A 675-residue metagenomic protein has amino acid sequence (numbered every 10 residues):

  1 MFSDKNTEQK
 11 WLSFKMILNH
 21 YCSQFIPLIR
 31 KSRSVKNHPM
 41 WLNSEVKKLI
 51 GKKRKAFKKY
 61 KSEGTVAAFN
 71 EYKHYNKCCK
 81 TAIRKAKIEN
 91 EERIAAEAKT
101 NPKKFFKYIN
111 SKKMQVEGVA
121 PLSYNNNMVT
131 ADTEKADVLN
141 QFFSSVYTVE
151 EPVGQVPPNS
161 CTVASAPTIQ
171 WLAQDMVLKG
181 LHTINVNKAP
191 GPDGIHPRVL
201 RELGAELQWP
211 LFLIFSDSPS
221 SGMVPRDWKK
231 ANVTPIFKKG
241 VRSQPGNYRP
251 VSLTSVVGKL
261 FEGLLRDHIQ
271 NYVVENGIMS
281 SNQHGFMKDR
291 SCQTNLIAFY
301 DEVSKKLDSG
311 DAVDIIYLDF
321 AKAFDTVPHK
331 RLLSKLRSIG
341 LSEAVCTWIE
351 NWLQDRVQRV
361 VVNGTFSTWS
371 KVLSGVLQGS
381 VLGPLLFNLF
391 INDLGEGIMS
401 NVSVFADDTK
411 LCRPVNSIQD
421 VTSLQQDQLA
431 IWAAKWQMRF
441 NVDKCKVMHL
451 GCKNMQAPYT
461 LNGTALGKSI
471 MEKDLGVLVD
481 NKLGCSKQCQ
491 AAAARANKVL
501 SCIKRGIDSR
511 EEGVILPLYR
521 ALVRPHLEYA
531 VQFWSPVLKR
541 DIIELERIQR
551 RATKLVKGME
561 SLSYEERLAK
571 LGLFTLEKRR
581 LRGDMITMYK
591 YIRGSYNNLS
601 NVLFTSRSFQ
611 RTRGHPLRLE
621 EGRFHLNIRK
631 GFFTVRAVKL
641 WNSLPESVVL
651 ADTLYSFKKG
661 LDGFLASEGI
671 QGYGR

Functional and structural regions predicted by a protein language model:
M1-T130, Q170, T183, R520 (+4 more regions): Arg/Lys-enriched, amphipathic patches
M1-Y21, L466-Q532: Basic, alpha-helical interaction scaffolds
K5-T7, W11, I17-H20, S34 (+10 more regions): Surface-exposed loop/turn segments and immediately adjacent short secondary-structure elements within folded domains
A136, F143, P167-L377, R413 (+1 more regions): Conserved pre-catalytic core of RNA-dependent polymerases
G191, K230-V233, R249, Q283 (+9 more regions): Catalytic palm active-site di-aspartate
L265-Q283, D308, P384-R413, R510: Active-site palm subdomain of RNA-directed nucleic acid polymerases
G364, M438-E472, R618: Short, conserved micro-motifs composed of acidic
M448-N454, L568-L619: A glycine-rich beta-turn/hairpin centered on an aromatic-Pro dipeptide
